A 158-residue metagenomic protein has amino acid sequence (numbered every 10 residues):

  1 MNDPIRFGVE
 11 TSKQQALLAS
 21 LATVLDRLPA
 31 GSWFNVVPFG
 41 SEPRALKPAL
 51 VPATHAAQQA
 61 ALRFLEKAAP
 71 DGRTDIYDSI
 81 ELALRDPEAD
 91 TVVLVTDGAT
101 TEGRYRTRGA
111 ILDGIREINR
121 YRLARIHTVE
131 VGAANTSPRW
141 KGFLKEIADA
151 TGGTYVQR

Functional and structural regions predicted by a protein language model:
M1-N2, R6, R104-A110: Active-site-proximal, acidic helix/loop segment immediately C-terminal to a metal-coordinating Asp/Glu
M1-Q14, S41, T96-D97: MIDAS-like acidic motif and immediate structural context at the N-terminus of von Willebrand factor A/I domains
T11-S12, L18, A22, R44-A45 (+5 more regions): Von Willebrand factor
T11-V37: An active-site-proximal "capping" alpha-helix that borders the catalytic cofactor pocket
N35-P38, V93-L94, A124-E130, Y155-Q157: Structural recognition of the beta-strand scaffold that forms the well-ordered cores of secreted hydrolase catalytic
E81-L84, G109-R122, F143-D149: Mature extracellular/periplasmic domains of secretome proteins
L94, A134-R158: Von Willebrand factor A/integrin I-like adhesion domains
